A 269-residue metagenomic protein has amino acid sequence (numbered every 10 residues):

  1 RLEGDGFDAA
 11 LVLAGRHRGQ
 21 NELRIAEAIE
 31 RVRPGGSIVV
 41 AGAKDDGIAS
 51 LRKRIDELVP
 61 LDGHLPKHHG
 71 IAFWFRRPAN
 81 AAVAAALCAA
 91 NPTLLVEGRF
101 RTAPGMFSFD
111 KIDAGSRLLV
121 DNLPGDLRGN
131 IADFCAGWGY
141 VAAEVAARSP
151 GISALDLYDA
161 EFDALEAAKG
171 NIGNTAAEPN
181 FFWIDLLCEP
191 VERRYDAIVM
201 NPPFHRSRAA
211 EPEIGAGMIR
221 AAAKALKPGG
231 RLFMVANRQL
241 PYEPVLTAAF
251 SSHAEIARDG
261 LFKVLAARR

Functional and structural regions predicted by a protein language model:
R1, A114-M200: Conserved SAM/SAH cofactor-binding pocket of Class I
A9-G19, F134-W138, Y195-R208: Conserved proline-anchored active-site loop of SAM-dependent methyltransferases that bridges a beta-strand
Q20-L95: N-terminal auxiliary segments of SAM/dcSAM-dependent transferases
I25, I38-V59, H64-P66, P190 (+1 more regions): Conserved Class I SAM-dependent methyltransferase catalytic core
P34-G36, I152-S153, G230: A short helix->loop->beta-strand "cap" motif at the edges of active sites that frequently abuts
P66-N130: SAM-dependent Rossmann-like transferase core, predominantly class I methyltransferases with a strong bias toward
R101, N180-F182, A254-I256: General small-molecule cofactor/ligand-binding pocket signal
